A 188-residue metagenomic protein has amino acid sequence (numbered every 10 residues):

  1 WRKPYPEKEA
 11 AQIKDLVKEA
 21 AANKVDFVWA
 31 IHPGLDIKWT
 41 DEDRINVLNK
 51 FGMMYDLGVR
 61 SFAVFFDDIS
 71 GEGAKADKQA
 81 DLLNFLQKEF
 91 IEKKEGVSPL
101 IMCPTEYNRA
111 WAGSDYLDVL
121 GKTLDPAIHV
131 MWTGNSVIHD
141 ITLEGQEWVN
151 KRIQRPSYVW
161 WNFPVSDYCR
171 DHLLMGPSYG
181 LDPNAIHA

Functional and structural regions predicted by a protein language model:
W1-S98: Substrate-binding cleft of carbohydrate-active enzyme catalytic domains
I69-A188: Catalytic-core regions of glycoside hydrolase
